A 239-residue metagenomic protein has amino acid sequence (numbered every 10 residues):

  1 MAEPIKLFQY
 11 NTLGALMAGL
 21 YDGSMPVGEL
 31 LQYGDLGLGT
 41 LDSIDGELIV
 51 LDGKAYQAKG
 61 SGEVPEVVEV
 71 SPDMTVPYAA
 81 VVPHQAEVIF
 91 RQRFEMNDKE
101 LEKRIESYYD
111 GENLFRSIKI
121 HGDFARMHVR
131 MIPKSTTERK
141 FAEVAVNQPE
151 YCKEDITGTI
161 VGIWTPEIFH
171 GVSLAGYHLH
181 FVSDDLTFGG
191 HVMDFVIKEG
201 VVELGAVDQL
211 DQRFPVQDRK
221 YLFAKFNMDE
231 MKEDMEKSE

Functional and structural regions predicted by a protein language model:
M1-L16, Q217-E239: N-terminal charge/polar-biased segments
T12-V81: N-terminal low-complexity or amphipathic/hydrophobic leaders
D52-A125: N-terminal, charged amphipathic alpha-helical interaction modules
A58-K59, H128-V129, G171, G189-H191: Short helix/loop capping segments that flank catalytic or ligand/cofactor-binding pockets
A80-R93, D208-E233: Compact, glycine/acidic-enriched structural inserts
K99-I163, I168-V172: Long, positively charged binding patches that form subdomain-scale interaction surfaces for polyanionic ligands
L174-V182: Histidine-centered divalent-metal-coordination microenvironment in nucleic-acid enzymes
S183-F226: A hydrophobic, small-residue-rich beta->alpha segment in the mid-to-C-terminal subdomain of diverse proteins
